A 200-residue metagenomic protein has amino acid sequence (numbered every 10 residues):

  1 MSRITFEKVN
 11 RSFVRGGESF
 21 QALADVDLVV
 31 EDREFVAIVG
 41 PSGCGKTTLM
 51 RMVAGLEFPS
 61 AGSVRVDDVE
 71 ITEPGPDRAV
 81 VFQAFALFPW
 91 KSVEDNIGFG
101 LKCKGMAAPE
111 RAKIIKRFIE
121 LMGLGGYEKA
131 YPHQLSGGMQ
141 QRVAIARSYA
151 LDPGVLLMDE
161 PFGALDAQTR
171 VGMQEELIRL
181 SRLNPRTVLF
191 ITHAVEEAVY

Functional and structural regions predicted by a protein language model:
V39-P41: The feature captures the beta-strand-to-loop junction immediately N-terminal to the Walker
A54: Helix-to-loop junction immediately C-terminal to a conserved catalytic motif
G62-P74: Conserved ABC transporter NBD signature motif
K91-G98: Short coil-to-helix segment of the ABC ATPase nucleotide-binding domain corresponding to the Q-loop/switch region
K102, P109-Y127, R179: Conserved ABC ATPase "signature" region
A130-H133, L151: Conserved signature/switch motifs of ABC ATPase nucleotide-binding domains
L156-D159: Catalytic Walker B motif of ABC-type/P-loop ATPase nucleotide-binding domains
P185-I191: Conserved H-loop
